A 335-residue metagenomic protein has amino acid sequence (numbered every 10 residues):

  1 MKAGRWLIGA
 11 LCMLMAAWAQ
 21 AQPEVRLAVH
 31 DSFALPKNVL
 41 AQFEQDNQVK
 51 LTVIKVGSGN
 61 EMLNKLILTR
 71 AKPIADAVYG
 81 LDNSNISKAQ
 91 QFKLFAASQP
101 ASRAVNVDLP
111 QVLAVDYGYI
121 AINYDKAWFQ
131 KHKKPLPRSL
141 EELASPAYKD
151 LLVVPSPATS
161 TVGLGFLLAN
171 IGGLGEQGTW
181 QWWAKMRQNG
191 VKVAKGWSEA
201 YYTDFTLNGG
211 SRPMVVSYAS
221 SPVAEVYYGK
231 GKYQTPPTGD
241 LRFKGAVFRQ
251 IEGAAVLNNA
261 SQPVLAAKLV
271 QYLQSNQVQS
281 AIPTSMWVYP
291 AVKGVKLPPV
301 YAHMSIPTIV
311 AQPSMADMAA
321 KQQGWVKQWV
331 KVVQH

Functional and structural regions predicted by a protein language model:
Q22-K88: Early extracytoplasmic/lumenal segment of secretory-pathway proteins
A28-D31, P110-V115, D125-K126, H132-K133 (+3 more regions): Short beta-strand->loop
P73-V78, A96-A127, E141, L151-P157: A structural signal for short loop-to-beta-strand junctions that line the ligand-binding cleft of periplasmic/secreted
N83-K93, D108-P135, G163-I171, R249-A255: Periplasmic solute-binding protein
F95-S102, Q111-A114, E141-A144, A219 (+2 more regions): Short beta-strand->loop
A169-L241, G245-A246: Ligand-binding pocket segment of bilobal, Venus flytrap-like solute-binding proteins
L257-P313: Mature extracytoplasmic/periplasmic domains
P299-H335: Extracellular/periplasmic bilobal clamshell ligand-binding domains
